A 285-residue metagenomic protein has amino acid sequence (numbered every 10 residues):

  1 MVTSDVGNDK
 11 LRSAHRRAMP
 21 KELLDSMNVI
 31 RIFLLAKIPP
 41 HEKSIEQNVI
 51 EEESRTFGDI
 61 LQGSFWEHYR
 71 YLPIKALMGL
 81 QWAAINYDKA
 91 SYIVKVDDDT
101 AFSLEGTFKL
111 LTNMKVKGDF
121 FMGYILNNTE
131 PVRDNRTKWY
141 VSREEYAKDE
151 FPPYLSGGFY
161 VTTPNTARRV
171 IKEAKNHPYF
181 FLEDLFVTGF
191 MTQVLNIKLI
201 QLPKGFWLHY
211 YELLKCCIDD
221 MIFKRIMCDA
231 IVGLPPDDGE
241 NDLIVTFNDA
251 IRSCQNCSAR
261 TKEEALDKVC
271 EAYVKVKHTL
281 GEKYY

Functional and structural regions predicted by a protein language model:
M1-Y285: Secretory-pathway lumenal glyco-enzymes, predominantly type II signal-anchor Golgi glycosyltransferases
